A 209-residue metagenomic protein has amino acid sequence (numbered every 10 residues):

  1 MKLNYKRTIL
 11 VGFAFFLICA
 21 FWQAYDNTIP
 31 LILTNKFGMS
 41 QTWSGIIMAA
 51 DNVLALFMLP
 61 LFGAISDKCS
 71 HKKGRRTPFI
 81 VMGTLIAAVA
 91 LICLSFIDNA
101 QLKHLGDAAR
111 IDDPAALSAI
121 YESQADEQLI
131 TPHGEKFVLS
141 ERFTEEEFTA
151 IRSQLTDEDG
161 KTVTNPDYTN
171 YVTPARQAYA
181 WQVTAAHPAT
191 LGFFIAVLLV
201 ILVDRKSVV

Functional and structural regions predicted by a protein language model:
M1-V209: Membrane-embedded alpha-helical bundles of multi-pass transporters/translocases, especially carrier/permease families
